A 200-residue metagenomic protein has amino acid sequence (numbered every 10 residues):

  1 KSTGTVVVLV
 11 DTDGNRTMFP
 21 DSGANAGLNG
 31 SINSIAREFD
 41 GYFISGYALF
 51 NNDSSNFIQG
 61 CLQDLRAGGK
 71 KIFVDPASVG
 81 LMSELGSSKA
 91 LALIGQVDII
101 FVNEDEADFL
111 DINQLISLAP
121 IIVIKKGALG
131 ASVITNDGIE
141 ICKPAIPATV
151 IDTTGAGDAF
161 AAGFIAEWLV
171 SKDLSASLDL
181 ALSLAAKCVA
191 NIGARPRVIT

Functional and structural regions predicted by a protein language model:
K1, E104-D105, D158: Alpha-helix N-cap/helix-start capping motif
K1-S2, G14, G138, P147: Residue-level detector of flexible, active-site-proximal loop/helix-junction positions within diverse enzyme catalytic
K1-T3, L81, D108-F109, A148-V150: A short acidic, often aromatic-flanked loop/helix-cap motif at beta-alpha or helix-coil junctions that lines enzyme
K1-T5, N25-L28: Gly/Ser-rich phosphate-binding catalytic loop and adjacent alpha/beta segment that cradle a phosphoryl group at enzyme
V10-I141, L178: Ribokinase/PfkB-type carbohydrate-kinase core domain
Q63-D64, I112-T200: Conserved phosphate-binding/catalytic region of the ribokinase-like
